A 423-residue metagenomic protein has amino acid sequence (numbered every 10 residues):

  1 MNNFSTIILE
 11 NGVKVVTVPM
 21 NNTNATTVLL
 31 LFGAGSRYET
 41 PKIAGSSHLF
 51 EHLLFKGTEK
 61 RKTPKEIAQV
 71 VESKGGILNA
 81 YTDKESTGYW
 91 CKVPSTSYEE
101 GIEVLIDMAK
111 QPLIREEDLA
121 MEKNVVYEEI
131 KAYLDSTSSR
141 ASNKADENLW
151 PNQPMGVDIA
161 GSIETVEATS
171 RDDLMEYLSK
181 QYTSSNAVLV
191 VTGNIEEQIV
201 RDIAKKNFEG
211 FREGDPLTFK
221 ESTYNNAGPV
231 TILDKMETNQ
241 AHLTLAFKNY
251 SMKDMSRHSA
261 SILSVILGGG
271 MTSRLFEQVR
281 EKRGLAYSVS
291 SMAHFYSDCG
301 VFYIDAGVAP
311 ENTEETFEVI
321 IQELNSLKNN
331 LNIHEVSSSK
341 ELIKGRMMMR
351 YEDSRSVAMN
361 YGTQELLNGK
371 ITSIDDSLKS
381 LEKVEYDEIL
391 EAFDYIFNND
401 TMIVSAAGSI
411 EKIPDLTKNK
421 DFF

Functional and structural regions predicted by a protein language model:
N3-F4, I8, P19, E66-P216 (+5 more regions): Charge-rich, well-structured scaffold segments of protease-associated domains
N21-N24, T238-N239, N398: Short strand-connecting beta-turns/loops that link adjacent beta-strands
N22, T27-K92, G270-L285, Y296: M16/MPP (pitrilysin/insulinase) zinc-metallopeptidase core fold and M16-derived inactive scaffolds
L29-L31, G214-S273, I410: His/Glu-based metal-binding/catalytic segments typifying zinc-dependent metallopeptidases
Y38-G45, D254-S259, L263, L267 (+4 more regions): Short alpha-helix boundary/capping segments
